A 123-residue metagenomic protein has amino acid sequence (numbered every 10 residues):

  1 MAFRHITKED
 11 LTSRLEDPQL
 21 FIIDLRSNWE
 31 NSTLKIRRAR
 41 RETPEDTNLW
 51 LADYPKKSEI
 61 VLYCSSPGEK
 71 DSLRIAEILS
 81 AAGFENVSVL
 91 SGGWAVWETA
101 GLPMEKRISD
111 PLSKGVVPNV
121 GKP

Functional and structural regions predicted by a protein language model:
M1-E16, L20-F21, N28-V61, S66-P123: Rhodanese-like catalytic fold shared by cysteine-dependent sulfurtransferases and DSP/PTP-type phosphatases
